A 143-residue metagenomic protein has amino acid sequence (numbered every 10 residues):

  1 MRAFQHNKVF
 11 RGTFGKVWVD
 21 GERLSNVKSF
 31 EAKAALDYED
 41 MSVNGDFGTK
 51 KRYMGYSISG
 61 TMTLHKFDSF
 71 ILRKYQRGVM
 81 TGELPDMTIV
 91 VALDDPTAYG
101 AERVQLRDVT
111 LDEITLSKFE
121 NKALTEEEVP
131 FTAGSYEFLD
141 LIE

Functional and structural regions predicted by a protein language model:
M1-K74, R107-E126, F138: Solvent-exposed edge beta-strands and adjacent loop segments that serve as assembly or binding interfaces
S69, P96-A98, Y136: Short Gly/Pro-enriched loop/turn and capping motifs at secondary-structure junctions
K74-Q105: Short, acidic/charged, Gly/Pro-enriched secondary-structure junctions
T132-L139: Hydrophobic lipid-interacting interfaces of membrane-associated proteins
I142-E143: Internal interaction segment
